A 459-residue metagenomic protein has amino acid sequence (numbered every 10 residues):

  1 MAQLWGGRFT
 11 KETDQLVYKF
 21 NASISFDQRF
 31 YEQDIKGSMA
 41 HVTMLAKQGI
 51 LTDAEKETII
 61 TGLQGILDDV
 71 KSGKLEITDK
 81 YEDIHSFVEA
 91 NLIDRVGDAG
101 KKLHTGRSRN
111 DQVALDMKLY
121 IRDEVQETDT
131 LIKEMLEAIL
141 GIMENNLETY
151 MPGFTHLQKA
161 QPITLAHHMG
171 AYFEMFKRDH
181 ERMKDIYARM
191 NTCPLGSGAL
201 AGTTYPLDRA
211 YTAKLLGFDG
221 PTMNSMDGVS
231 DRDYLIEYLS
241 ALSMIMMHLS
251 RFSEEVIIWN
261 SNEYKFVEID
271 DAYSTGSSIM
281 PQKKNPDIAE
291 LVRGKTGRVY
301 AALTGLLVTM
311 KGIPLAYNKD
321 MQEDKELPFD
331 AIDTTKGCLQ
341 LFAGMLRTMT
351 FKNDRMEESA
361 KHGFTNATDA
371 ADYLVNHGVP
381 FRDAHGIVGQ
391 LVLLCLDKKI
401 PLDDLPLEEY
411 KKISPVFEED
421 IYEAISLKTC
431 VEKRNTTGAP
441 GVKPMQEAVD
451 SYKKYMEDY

Functional and structural regions predicted by a protein language model:
M1-G202, L207-A213, T275-G276, D287 (+3 more regions): A helix-coil-helix interface module used to build multimeric assemblies and to scaffold catalytic/cofactor sites
A2-G37, D98-A99, M280-Y459: Glycine-rich cofactor/substrate-binding loops
S38, H85, E89, L235-Y238 (+2 more regions): Short runs of predominantly hydrophobic/aromatic residues within well-ordered alpha helices that form helix-helix
H41-L51, T164-H167, I236-M244, D369-G378: Short, well-ordered beta-strand elements within core beta-sheets of diverse protein domains
A46, L63-K74, L92, V96-G100 (+18 more regions): Structural signal for hydrophobic packing residues in well-ordered secondary-structure cores of soluble enzyme domains
I50-L51, L75, Y264-K265, P380 (+1 more regions): Conserved hydrophobic residue
A54-E55, P152, T222, D383 (+1 more regions): A generic structural-conservation signal
R122, D129, E144, P152 (+5 more regions): Charged, flexible cofactor/metal-binding loops and thiol motifs
